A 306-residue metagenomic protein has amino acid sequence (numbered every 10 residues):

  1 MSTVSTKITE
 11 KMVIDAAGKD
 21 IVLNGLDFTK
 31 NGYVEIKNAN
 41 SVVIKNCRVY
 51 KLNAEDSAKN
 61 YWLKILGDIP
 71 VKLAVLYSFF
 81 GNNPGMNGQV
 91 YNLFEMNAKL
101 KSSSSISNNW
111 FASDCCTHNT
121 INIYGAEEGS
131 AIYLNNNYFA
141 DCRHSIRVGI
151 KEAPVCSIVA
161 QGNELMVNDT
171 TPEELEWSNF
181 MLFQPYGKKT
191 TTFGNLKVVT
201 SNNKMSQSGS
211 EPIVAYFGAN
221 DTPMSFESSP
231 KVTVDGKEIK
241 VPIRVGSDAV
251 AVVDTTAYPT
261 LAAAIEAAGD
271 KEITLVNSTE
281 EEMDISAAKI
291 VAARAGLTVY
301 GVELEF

Functional and structural regions predicted by a protein language model:
M1-I14, G18-I21, G25-V34, V49 (+2 more regions): N-terminal extracellular ligand-recognition/capping segment immediately after the signal peptide
M1-V4, E238-A263, V276-E280, T298 (+1 more regions): Right-handed parallel beta-helix/beta-solenoid
S5-V13, T29-E35, K51-P70, Y77 (+5 more regions): Extracellular beta-strand/beta-solenoid scaffold signature
A17-N31, N38-L52, I69-N83, S107-N109 (+1 more regions): Parallel beta-helix/beta-solenoid
G18-K19, N38-N40, P70-V71, A98-S102 (+8 more regions): Small-residue (G/S/T/A) turn/hinge positions that recur once per unit in extracellular repeat modules
D20-I21, V42, L73, S157 (+9 more regions): Hydrophobic beta-strand segments of well-ordered beta-sheets in folded domains
L26, C47, S78, N109 (+4 more regions): Consensus "Asn ladder" position of solenoid repeat domains
N195-D248, A292-F306: Leucine-rich solenoid repeat scaffolds
